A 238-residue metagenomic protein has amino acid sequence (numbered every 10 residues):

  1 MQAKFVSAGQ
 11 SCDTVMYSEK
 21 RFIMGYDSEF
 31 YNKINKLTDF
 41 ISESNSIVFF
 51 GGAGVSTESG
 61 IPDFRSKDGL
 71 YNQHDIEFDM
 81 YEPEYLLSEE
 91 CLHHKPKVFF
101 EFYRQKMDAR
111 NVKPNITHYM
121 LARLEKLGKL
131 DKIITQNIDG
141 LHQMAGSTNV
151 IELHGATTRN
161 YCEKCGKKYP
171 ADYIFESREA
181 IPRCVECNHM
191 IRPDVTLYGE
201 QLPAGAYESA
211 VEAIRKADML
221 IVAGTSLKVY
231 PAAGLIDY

Functional and structural regions predicted by a protein language model:
Q2-Y238: Conserved catalytic core of sirtuin-type NAD+-dependent deacylases
